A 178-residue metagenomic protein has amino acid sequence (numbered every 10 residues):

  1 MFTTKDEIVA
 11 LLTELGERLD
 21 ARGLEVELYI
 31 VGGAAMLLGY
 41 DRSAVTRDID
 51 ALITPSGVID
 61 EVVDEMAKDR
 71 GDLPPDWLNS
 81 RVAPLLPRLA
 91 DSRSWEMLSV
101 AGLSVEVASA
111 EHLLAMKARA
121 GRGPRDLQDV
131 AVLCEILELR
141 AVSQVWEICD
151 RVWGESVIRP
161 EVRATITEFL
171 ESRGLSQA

Functional and structural regions predicted by a protein language model:
M1-A178: Compositionally biased terminal segments of proteins
